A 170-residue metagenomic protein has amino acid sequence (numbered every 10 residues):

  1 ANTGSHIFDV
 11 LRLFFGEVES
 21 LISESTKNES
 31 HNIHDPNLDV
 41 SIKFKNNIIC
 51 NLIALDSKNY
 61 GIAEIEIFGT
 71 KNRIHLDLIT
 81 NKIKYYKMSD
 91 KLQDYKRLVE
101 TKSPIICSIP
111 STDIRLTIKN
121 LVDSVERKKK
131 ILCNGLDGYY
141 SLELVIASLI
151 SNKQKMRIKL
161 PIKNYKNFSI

Functional and structural regions predicted by a protein language model:
A1-I49, A54-Y60, E66, L136: Rossmann-like dinucleotide-binding domain that binds NAD(P)(H)
I7-F8, I114-K119, L142-V145: A general structural signal for well-ordered alpha-helical segments in protein cores
G16, D123-R127, K153: Residues at helix-coil transition
N59-G61, K102-S103: N-terminal glycine-rich cofactor-binding segment
E66-L136, I158, K163-I170: C-terminal glycine/acidic-rich active-site capping loop/insertion
L144-Q154: Short arginine-rich
